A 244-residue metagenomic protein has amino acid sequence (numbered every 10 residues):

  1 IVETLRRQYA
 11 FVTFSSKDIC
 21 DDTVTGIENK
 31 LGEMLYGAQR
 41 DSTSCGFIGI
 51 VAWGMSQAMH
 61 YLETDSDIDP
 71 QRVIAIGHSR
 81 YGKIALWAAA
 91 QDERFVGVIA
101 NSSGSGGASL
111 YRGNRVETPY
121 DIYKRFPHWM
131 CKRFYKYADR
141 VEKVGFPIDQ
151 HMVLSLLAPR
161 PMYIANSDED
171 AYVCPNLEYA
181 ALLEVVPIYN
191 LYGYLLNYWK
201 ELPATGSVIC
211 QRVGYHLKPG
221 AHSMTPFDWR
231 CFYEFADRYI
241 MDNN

Functional and structural regions predicted by a protein language model:
I1-T64, G107, Y111-G113: Cap/lid segment of the alpha/beta-hydrolase catalytic domain
A38, A100-V153, C174-W199: Mobile cap/lid helix-loop segments that gate and shape the active-site cleft of serine hydrolases
F47, S79-K83: Active-site loop->helix "elbow" adjoining a glycine-rich segment at hydrolase catalytic centers
M55, E63, G82-E93, V98: Short glycine-enriched nucleophile-adjacent loop and the immediately C-terminal alpha-helix near the catalytic center
D67-S79: Alpha/beta-hydrolase fold nucleophile elbow
L156-M162, I209-V213: Short, proline-enriched alpha-helix->beta-strand connector loops that line the catalytic pocket of alpha/beta-hydrolase
A158-N176, K218-G220: Conserved strand-to-loop "acid loop" that flanks and positions the catalytic carboxylate
L183-N244: C-terminal catalytic histidine-bearing segment of alpha/beta-hydrolase fold enzymes
